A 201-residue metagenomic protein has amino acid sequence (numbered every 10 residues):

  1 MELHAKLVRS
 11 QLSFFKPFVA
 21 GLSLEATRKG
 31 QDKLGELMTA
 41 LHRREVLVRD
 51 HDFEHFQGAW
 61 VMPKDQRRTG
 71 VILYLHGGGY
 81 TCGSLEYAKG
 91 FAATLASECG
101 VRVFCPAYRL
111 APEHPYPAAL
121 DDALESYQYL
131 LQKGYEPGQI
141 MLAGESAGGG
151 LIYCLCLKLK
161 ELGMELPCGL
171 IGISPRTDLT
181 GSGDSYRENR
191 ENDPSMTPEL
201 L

Functional and structural regions predicted by a protein language model:
M1-Q66: A glycine/proline-hinged amphipathic helix-loop "lid/cap" segment that gates access to hydrophobic ligand pockets
L47-L201: Alpha/beta-hydrolase superfamily serine-hydrolase fold, recognizing
